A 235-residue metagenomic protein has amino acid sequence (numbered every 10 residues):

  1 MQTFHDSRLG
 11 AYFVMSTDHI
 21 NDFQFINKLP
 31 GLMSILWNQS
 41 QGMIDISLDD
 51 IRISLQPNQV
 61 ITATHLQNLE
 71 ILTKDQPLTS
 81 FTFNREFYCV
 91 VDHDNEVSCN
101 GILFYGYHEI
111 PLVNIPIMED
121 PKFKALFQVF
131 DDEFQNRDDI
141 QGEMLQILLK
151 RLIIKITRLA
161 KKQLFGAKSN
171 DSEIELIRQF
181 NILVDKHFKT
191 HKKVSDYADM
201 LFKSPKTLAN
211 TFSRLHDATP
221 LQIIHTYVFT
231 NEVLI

Functional and structural regions predicted by a protein language model:
M1-Q56: Generic protein-terminus/edge-of-domain signal
Q2-D6, K74-D132: A hydrophobic/aromatic-rich effector-binding and dimerization subdomain of bacterial HTH-type transcriptional regulators
D45-S47, A63, N68-K74: Short beta-strand His + acidic residue motifs that chelate non-heme Fe in jelly-roll/DSBH and cupin folds
L55-N68, T82-R85: Conserved metal-binding segment of the jelly-roll/cupin
P121-F165: An amphipathic alpha-helical interaction segment
L208-F212: Short hydrophobic/aromatic patch on the recognition helix
R214-I235: Terminal helix-turn-helix DNA-binding modules in bacterial transcription factors
